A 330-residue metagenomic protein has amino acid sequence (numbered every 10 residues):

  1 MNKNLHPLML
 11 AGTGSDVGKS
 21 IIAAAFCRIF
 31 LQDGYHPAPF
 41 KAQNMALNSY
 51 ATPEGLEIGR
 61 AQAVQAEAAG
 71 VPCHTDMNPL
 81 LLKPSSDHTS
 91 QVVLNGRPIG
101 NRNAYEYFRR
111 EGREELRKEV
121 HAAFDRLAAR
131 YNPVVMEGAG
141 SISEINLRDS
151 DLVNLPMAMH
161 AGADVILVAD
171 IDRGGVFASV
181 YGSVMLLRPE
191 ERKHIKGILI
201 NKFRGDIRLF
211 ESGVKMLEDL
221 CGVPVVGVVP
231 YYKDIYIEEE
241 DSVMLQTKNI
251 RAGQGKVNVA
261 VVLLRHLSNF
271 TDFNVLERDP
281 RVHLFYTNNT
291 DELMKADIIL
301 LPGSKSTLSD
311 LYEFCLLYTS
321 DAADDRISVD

Functional and structural regions predicted by a protein language model:
N2-L317: Flexible phosphate-sensing "switch/lid" loops adjacent to ATP/NTP-binding sites across phosphate-transfer
Y318-D330: Single conserved hydrophobic/aromatic residue that forms the stacking wall/gate of nucleotide- or nucleobase-binding
